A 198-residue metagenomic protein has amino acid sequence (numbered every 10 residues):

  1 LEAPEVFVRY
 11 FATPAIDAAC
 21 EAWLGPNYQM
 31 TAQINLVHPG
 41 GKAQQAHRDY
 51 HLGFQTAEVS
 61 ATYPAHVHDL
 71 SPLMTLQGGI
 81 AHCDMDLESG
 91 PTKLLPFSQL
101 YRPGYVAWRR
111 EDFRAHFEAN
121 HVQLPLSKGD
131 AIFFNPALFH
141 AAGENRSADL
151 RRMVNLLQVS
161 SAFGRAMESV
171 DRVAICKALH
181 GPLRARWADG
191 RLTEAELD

Functional and structural regions predicted by a protein language model:
L1-K128, A141-L150, L157-P182: Non-heme Fe(II) oxygenase catalytic core, chiefly the N-lobe of the double-stranded beta-helix
P136-L138: Short, surface-exposed secondary-structure boundary micro-motifs
L183-D198: Long, low-complexity C-terminal extensions of enzymes
